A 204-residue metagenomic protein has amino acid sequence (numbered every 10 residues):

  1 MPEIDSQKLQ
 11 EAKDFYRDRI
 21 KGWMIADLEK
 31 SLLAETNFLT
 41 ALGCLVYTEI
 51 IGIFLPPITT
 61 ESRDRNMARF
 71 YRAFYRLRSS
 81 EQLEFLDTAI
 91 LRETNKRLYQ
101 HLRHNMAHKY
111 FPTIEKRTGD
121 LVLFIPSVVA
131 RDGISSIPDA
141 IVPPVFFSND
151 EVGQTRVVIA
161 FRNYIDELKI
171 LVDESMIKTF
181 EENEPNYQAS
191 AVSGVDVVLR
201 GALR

Functional and structural regions predicted by a protein language model:
P2-W23, D27, T94, Y110-R204: Polyanionic, low-complexity intrinsically disordered segments
K13, L32-L33, D87-T88: Residue-level detector of alpha-helix boundaries and kinks
R17, L33-T40, L91-R92, K96: Aromatic-acidic/polar surface patches that form glycan- and anion
K21, I25-L28, A68-Y71, Q100 (+1 more regions): Hydrophobic core segments within long, regular secondary-structure runs in both alpha- and beta-rich folds
K30-S80: Short, contiguous, well-structured surface segments enriched in hydrophobic/aromatic residues
Y71-N105, K109-R117: Short, mixed-charge amphipathic alpha-helical segments
